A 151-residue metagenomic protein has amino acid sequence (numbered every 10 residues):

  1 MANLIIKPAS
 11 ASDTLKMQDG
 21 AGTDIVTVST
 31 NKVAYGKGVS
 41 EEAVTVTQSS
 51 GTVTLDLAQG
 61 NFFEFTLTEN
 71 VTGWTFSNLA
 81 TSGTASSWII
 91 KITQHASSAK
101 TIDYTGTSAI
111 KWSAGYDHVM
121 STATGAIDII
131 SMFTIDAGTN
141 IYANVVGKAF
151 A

Functional and structural regions predicted by a protein language model:
M1-G60: Intrinsic low-complexity, repeat-rich intrinsically disordered segments enriched in small/flexible residues
T14, D24, A126-T134: Extracellular disulfide-bonded cysteine-rich modules/repeats
A34-T105, K111, A126, T134-A151: Exposed extracellular interaction/assembly regions and N-terminal maturation sites
K111-H118: A conserved acidic, glycine/proline-rich C-terminal tail/linker
M120-G125: Short proline/glycine- and polar residue-rich coil/turn motifs
